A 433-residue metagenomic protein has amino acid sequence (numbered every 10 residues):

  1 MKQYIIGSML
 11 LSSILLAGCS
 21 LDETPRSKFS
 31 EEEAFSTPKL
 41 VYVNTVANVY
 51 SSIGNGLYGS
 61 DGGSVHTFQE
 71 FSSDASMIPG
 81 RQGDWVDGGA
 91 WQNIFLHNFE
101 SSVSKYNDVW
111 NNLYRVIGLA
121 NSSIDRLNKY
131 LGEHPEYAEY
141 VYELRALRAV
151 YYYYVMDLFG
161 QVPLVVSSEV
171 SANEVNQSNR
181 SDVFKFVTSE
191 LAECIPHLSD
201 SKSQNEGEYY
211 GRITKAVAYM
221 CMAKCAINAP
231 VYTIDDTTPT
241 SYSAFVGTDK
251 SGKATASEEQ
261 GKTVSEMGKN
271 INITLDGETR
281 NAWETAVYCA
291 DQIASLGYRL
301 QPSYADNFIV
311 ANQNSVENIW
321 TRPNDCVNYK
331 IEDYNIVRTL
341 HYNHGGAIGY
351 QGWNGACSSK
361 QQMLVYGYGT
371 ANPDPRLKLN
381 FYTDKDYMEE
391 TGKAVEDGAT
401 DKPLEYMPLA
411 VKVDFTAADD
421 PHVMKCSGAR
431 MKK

Functional and structural regions predicted by a protein language model:
M1-S27: Bacterial Sec-dependent N-terminal signal peptides
C19-S72, S104, A305-F308, F381: Membrane-proximal, proline-rich intrinsically disordered regions
P38-D61, Q82-F159, S171-Y210, A417-K433: Conserved, well-structured interaction surfaces
W91, F95-L96, Y366-K433: Flexible, polar/acidic helix-loop-strand segments at domain edges
Y154-L158, P163, K202, N228-T237: Short coil/turn linking the two alpha-helices of tandem helical-hairpin repeats
Q161-S181, T233-E284: Short coil/linker segments at helix-helix boundaries
L275-D276, N281-P375: Polar, glycine-rich mid-to-C-terminal structural blocks that act as macromolecule-binding/assembly scaffolds
